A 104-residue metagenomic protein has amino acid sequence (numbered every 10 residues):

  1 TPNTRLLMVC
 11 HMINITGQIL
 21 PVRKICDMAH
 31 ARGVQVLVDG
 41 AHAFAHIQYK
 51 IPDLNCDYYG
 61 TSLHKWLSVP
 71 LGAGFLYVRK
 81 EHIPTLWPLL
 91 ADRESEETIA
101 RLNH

Functional and structural regions predicted by a protein language model:
T1-H104: Pyridoxal 5′-phosphate
